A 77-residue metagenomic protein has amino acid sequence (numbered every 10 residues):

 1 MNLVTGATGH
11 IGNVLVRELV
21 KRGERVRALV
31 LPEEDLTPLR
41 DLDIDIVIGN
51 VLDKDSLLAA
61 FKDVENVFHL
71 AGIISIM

Functional and structural regions predicted by a protein language model:
M1-A7, I44, V67: Short, flexible coil/turn micro-motifs enriched in small/turn-prone residues
N2-E24: N-terminal Rossmann NAD(P)H-binding glycine-rich loop of SDR-like oxidoreductase domains
T5, L29, V47: Active-site-adjacent beta-strand anchor residues
E24-E34: Conserved glycine-rich Rossmann-like NAD(P)H-binding loop of the short-chain dehydrogenase/reductase
E33-M77: NAD(P)H-binding glycine-rich loop region in Rossmannoid oxidoreductase-like domains and their noncatalytic homologs
